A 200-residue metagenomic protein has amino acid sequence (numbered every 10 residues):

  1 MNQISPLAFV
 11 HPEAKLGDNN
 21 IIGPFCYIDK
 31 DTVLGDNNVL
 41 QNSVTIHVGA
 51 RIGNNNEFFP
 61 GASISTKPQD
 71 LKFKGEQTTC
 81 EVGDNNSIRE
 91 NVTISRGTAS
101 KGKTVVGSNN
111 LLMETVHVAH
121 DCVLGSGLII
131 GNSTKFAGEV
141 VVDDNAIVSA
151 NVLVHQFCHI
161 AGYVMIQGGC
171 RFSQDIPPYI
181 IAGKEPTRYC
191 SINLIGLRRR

Functional and structural regions predicted by a protein language model:
Q3-G183: Structural signal for interior beta-strand "rungs" in well-ordered beta-sheet cores of soluble enzyme domains
K184-R188: Mobile beta-alpha loop/short-helix "lid" or hinge segments that flank ligand
C190-L194: Conserved P-loop NTPase
G196-R200: An accessory alpha-helical subdomain
